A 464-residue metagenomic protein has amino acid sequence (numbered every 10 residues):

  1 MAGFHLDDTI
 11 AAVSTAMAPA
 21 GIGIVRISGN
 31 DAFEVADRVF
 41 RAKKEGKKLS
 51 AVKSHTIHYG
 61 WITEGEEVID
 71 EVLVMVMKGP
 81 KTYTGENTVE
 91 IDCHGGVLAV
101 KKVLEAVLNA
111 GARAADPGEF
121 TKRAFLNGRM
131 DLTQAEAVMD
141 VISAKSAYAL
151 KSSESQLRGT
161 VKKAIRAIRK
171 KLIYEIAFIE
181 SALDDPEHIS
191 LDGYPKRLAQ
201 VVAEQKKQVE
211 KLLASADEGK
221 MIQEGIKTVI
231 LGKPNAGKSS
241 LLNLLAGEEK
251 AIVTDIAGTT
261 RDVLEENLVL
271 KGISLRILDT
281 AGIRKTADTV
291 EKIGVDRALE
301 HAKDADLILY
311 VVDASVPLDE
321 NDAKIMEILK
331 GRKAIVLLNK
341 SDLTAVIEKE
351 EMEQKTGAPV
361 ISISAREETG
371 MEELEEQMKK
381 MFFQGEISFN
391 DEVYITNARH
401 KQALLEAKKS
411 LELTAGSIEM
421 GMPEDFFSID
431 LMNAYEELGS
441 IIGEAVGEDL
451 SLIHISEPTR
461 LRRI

Functional and structural regions predicted by a protein language model:
M1-K151, S155, G159, I335: A glycine-rich (often HGG/GG-containing) alpha/beta subdomain
A2, L6-V13, M17, A149-V269 (+2 more regions): C-terminal-of-GTPase-core extension/linker across diverse P-loop GTPases
Y59-V68, V74-V76, T259-T286: Switch I (G2) and immediately adjacent beta-strands of P-loop GTPase domains
G95, L245, T280, V312-S315: Glycine-rich, N-terminal phosphate-binding loop of Rossmann-like dinucleotide-binding domains
I273-S274, D306-L307, K333: Loop/turn-to-beta-strand initiation segments
I277, V311, L337: Generic enzyme active-site microenvironment
I293-A314: Inter-motif core of Ras-like GTPase G domains
